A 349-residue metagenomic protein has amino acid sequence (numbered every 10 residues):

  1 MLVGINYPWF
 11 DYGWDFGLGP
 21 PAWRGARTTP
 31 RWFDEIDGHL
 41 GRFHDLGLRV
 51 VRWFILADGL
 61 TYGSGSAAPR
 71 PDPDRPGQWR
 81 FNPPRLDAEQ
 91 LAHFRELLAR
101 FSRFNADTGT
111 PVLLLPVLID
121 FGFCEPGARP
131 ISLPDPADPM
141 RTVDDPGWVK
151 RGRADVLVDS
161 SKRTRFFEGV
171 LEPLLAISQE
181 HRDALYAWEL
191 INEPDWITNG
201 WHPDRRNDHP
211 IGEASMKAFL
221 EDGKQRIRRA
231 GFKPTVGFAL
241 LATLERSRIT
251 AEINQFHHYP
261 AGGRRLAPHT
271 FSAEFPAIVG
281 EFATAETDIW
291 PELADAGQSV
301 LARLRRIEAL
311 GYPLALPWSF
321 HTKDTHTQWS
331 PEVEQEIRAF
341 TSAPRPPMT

Functional and structural regions predicted by a protein language model:
M1-A251, A315, K323: Active-site mouth of glycoside hydrolases
M1-G19, W23-A26, P268-E281, A285-A296: Mobile, glycine- and charge-enriched loop segments and immediately flanking short secondary-structure elements within
V3, R52, P276-T349: Substrate-binding cleft of secreted/luminal carbohydrate-active enzymes
R27-P30, N254-P260, L293: Short, flexible loop segments at the rims of nucleotide/cofactor-binding pockets, characterized by
R229-F232, A273-P276, Y312: Short glycine/proline-enriched coil/turn segments at helix->beta-strand junctions
G237, F256, I278-E281: Active-site neighborhood of phospho(di)ester-bond hydrolases with catalytic His/Asp-centered motifs
E245-S247, A267-F271, R303-I307: Mature extracellular/periplasmic domains of secretome proteins
E252-S272, T284-E286, S342-T349: Glycan-recognition surfaces
